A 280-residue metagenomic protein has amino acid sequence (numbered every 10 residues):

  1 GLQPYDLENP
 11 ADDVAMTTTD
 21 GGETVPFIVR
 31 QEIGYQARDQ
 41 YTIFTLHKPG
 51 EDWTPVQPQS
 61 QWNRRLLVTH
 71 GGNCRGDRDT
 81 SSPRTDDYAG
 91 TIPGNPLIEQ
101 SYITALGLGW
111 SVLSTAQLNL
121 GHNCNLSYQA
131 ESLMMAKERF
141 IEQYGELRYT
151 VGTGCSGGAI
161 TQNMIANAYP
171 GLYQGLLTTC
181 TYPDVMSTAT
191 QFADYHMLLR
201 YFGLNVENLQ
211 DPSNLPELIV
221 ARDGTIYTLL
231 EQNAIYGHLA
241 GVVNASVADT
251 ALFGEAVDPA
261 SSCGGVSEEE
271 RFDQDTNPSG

Functional and structural regions predicted by a protein language model:
G1-G280: C-terminal His-loop and adjacent cap/lid subdomain of alpha/beta-hydrolase
